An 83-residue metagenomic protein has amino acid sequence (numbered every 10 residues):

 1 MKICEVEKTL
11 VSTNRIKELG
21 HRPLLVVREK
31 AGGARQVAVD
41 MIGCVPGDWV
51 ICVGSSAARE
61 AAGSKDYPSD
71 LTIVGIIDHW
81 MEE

Functional and structural regions predicted by a protein language model:
T9, K30, S55-S56: Short, surface-exposed secondary-structure boundary micro-motifs
T9, T13, I76-H79: Residue-level recognition of beta-strand microenvironments
R15-V26: Short aromatic-glycine-enriched beta-strand elements
A34-V39: Short alpha-helix capping/helix-loop boundary micro-motifs
I51-E83: C-terminal structural segments of small proteins and small subunits
